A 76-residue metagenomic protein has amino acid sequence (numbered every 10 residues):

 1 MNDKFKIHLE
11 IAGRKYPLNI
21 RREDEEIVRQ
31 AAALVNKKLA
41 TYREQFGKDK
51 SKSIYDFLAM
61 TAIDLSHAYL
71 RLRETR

Functional and structural regions predicted by a protein language model:
M1-K6: N-terminal intrinsically disordered, cationic/polar leader segments that include organellar targeting peptides
H8, I27: Residue-centric detector for conserved, function-critical "anchor" positions in compact interaction modules
K15-N19, Q30, F46-A59: Amphipathic, hydrophobic secondary-structure cores in small proteins
R43-G47, E74: Short, flexible helix-adjacent loops and helix caps
Y55-L58, A62-R76: Long, hydrophobic or amphipathic alpha-helical segments
